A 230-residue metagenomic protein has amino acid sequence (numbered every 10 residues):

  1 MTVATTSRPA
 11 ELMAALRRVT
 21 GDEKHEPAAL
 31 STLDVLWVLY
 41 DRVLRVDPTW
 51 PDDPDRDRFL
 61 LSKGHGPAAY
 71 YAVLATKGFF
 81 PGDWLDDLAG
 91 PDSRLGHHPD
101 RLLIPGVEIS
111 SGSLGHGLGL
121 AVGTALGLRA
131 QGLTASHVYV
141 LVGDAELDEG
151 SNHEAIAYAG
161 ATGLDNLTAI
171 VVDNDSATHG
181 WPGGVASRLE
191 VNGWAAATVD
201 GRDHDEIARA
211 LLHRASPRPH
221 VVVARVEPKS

Functional and structural regions predicted by a protein language model:
M1-S7: Non-catalytic, mobile gating and regulatory segments of ester bond hydrolases
S7-E23, I170-V172: N-terminal capping segment at the start of a domain
E23, A28-A161: Cofactor-binding active-site loop characterized by glycine-rich and histidine/acidic residues
D34, H65-G66, N174-D175, D203 (+1 more regions): Glycine-rich beta-alpha junction loops
H137, D165-T168, A195: Residues at the starts of beta-strands that form the adenosine-phosphate
E149-N174, P217-R225: A short alpha/beta connector and helix-capping loop motif
T178-S187: Short, glycine/polar-rich helix-capping loops at beta-to-alpha or helix-loop-helix junctions that flank or form
R188, W194-A197, H204-S230: Glycine/aspartate-rich loop-and-adjacent alpha/beta segment that forms the canonical ThDP
